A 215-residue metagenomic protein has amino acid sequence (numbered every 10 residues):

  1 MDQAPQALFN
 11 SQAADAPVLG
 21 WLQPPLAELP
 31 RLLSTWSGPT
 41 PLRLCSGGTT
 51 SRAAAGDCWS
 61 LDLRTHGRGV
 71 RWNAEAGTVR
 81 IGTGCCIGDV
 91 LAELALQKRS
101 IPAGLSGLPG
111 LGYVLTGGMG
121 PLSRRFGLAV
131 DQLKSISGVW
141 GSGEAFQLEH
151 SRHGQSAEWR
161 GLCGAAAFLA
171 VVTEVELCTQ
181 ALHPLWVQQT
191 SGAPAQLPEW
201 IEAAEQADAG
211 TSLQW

Functional and structural regions predicted by a protein language model:
D2-Q3, Q23, P41-S46, L61 (+6 more regions): General beta-strand structural signal in soluble alpha/beta enzymes
D2-S11, G47, R52-C58, G117 (+2 more regions): Cofactor-binding catalytic cores of oxidoreductases
N10-R68, R80-T83: Glycine-rich N-terminal segment of FAD-binding domains in flavoprotein oxidoreductases, spanning the beta-loop-helix
S34, G77-T78, C85-A95, L108-L111: Short, structural beta-strand-to-alpha-helix junction motif
A53-A54, R71-A74, F126-D131, S151-G154 (+1 more regions): Solvent-exposed alpha-helices and their adjacent loops that cap or buttress functional pockets in soluble metabolic
G56-H66, A92-L96, G118-R124, L177-A181: A glycine- and small-aliphatic-rich helix-loop capping segment at beta-alpha/alpha-beta transitions that lines
A95-Q97, I101-S142, V171-V172: A gly/ser-rich beta-alpha-beta helix-loop segment of oxidoreductase catalytic cores
G141-W215: C-terminal cap/substrate-recognition region of VAO/PCMH-type FAD-linked oxidoreductases
